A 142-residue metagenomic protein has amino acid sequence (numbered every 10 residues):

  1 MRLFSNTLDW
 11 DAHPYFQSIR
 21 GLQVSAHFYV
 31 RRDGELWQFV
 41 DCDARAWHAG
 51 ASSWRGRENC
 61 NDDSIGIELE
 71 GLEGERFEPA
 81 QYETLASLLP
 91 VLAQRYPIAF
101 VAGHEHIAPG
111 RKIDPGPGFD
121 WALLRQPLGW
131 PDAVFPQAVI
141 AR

Functional and structural regions predicted by a protein language model:
M1-A99: Active-site-adjacent loop/helix surface patches within enzyme catalytic domains that shape the substrate-binding cleft
E58, D62-D63, L72-R142: Basic/polar, cationic surfaces and motifs that engage anionic cell-wall and phosphate/carboxylate ligands
